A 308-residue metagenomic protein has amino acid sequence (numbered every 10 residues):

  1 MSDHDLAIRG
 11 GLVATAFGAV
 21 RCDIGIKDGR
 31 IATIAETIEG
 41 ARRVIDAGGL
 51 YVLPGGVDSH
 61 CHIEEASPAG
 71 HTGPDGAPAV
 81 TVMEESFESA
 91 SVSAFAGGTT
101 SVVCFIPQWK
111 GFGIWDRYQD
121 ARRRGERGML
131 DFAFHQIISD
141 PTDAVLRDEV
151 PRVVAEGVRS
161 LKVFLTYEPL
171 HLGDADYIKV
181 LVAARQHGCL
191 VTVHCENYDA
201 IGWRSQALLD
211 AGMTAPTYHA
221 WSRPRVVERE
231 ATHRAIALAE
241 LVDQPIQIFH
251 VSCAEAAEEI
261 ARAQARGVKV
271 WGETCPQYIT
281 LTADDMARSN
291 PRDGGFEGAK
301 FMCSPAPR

Functional and structural regions predicted by a protein language model:
M1-G55, P74: Histidine-rich, glycine-flanked metal-binding segment
G11, G29, G49, H60 (+7 more regions): Divalent metal-coordination and catalytic microenvironments
A47-G125: Metal-associated gating/positioning segment near the N- to mid-region
D58-C61, S67, G97-C104, L130-A133 (+2 more regions): Gly-rich Lys/Arg/Thr-decorated short loops/hinges at beta-loop-alpha junctions or inter-strand turns that position
P68, I106-W109, I137, T166 (+2 more regions): Short, ordered loop/turn segments at secondary-structure junctions
R124-I138: A glycine-rich helix N-cap at a beta->alpha junction
S139-D143: Active-site beta->alpha loop and helix N-cap motifs at the rims of alpha/beta catalytic domains
A144-R308: Histidine/acidic residue-rich metal-binding segments in metalloenzymes
